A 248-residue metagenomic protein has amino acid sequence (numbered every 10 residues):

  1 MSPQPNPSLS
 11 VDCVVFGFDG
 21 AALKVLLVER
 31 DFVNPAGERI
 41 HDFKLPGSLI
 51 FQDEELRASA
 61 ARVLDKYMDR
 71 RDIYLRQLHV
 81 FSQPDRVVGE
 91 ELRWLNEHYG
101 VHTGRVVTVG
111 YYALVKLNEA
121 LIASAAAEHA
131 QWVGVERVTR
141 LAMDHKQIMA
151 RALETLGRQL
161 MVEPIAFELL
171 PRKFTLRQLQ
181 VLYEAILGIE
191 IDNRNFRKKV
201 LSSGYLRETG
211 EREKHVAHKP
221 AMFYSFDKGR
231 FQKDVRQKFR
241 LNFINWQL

Functional and structural regions predicted by a protein language model:
M1, F18-V28, Q52-D53, R57-Q77 (+6 more regions): Core subunits and conserved enzymes of cellular information-processing and envelope-translocation systems across
S2, P7-V11, A58-A61, D65-E119 (+2 more regions): Active-site segment of metal-dependent pyrophosphate-handling enzymes, primarily the Nudix hydrolase catalytic core
S2-F43: N-terminal strand-loop-strand
F43-D53, E168-L169: Short histidine-centered catalytic/ligand-binding loop motif
V106-V115, L121-L160, R172-R177, N195-F196 (+2 more regions): NUDIX/MutT-family hydrolases
V107, G210-L248: Long, intrinsically disordered, low-complexity Ser/Thr/Pro-rich regulatory/activation regions of nuclear proteins
V181-E190: Short helix-coil junctions and helix-kink-helix linkers
E190-E208: Charge-enriched amphipathic alpha-helical scaffolds
